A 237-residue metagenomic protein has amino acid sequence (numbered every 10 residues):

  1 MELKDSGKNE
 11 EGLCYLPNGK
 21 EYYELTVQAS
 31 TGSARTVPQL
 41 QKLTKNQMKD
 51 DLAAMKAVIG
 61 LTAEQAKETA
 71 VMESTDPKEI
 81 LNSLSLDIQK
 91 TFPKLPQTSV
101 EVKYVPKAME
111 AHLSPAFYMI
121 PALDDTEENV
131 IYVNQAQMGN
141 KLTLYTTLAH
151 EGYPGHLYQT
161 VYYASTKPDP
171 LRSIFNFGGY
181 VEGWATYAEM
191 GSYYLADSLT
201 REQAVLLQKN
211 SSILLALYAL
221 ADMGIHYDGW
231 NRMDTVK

Functional and structural regions predicted by a protein language model:
M1-K237: N-terminal maturation segment of proteins
